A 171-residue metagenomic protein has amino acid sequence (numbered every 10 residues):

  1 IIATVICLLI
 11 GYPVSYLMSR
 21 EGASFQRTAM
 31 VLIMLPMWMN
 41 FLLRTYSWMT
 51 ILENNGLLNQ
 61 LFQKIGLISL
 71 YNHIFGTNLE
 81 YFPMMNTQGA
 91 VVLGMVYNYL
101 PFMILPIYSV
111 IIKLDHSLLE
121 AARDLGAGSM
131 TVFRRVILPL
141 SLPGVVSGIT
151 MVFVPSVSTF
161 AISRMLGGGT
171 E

Functional and structural regions predicted by a protein language model:
I2-M34, M49-T50, S117-L119, F133 (+1 more regions): Transmembrane-helix boundary motif in ABC transporter permease subunits
I2-T4, S15, I33, T45 (+4 more regions): Alpha-helical transmembrane segments of multi-pass integral membrane proteins
C7, L125-A127, G167: A short glycine-centered flexible hinge/capping loop motif at secondary-structure junctions
S15-R20, T50-N54, Q60, K64 (+4 more regions): Transmembrane helix-loop junction
L35, Y97, F102-H116, A127-S158: Transmembrane alpha-helices
W38-T45: Transmembrane alpha-helices and adjacent helix-loop boundaries
T45-V96, M130, L166-G169: Membrane-interfacial helix termini and adjacent extracytoplasmic/periplasmic loops of multi-pass transporters
A122: The alpha-helix within a helix-turn-helix
